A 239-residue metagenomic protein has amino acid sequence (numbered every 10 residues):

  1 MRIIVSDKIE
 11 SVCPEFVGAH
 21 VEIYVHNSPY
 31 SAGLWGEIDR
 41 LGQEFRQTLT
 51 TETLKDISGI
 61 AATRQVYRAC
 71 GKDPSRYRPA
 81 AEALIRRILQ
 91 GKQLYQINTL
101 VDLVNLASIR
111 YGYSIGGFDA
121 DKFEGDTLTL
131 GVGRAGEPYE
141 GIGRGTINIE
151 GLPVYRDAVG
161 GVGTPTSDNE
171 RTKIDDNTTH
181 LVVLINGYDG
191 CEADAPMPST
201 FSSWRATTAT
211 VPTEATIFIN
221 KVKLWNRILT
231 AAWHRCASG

Functional and structural regions predicted by a protein language model:
M1-L229: Charge-biased, low-complexity intrinsically disordered regions
